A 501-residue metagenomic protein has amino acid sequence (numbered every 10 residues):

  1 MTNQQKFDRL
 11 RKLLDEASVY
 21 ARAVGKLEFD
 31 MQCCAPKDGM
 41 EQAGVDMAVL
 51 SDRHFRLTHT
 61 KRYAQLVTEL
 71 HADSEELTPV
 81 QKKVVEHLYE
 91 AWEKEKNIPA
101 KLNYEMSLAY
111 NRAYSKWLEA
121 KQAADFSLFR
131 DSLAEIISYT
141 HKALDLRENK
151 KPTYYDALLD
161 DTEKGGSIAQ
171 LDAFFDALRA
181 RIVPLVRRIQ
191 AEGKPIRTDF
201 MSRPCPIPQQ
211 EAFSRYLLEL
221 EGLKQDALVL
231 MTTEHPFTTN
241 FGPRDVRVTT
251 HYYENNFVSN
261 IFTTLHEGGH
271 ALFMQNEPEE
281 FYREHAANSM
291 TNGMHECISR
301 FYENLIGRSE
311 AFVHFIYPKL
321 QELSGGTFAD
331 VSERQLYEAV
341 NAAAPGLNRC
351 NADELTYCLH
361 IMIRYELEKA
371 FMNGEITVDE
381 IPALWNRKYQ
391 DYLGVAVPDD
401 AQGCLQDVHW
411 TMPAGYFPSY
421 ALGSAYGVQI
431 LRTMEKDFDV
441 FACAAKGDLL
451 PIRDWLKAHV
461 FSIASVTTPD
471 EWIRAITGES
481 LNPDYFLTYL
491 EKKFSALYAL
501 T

Functional and structural regions predicted by a protein language model:
M1-G166, V466, E491-L500: A well-structured
T2-K6, R22-E28, D38, Q42 (+3 more regions): C-terminal, non-catalytic "cap/extension" segments appended to globular domains
L10, E148, S259-P278, E296-R300: Active-site recognition of the HExxH zinc-binding catalytic motif
Q42, L102-E105, S132, F174 (+14 more regions): Secondary-structure capping and boundary motifs in well-ordered enzyme cores
M106-F257: Contiguous, non-catalytic segments that form substrate-binding/exosite surfaces or channel walls
F175, R179, I207-E211, L217 (+4 more regions): All-alpha helical catalytic cores of prenyl diphosphate-utilizing isoprenoid enzymes
D226-A227, E280-E284, R308-P318, V378-D379: Acidic/polar loop patches that form or flank catalytic/metal-binding clefts of enzymes that bind anionic ligands
N288-A329: Post-HExxH zinc-binding segment in Zn-dependent metallohydrolases
